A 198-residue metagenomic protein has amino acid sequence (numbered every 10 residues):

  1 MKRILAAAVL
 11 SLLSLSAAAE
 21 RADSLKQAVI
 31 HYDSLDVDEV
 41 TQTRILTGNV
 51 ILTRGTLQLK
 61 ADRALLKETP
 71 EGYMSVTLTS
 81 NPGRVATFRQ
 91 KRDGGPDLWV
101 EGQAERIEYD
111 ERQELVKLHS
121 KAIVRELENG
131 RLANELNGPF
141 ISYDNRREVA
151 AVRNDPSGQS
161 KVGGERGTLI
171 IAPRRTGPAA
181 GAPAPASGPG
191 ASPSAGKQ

Functional and structural regions predicted by a protein language model:
M1-Q198: Mature-chain termini and adjacent capping regions
